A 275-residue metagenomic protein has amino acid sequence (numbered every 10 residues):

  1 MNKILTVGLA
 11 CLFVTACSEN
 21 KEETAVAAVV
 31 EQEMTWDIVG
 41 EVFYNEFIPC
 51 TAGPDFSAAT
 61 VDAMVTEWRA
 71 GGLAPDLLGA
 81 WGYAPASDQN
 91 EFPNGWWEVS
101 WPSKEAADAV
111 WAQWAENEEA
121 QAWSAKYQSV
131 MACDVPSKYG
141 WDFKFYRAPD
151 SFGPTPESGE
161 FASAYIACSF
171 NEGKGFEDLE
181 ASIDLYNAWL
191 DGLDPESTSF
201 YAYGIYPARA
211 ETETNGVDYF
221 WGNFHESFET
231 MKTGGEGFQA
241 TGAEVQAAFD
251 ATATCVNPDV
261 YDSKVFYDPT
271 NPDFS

Functional and structural regions predicted by a protein language model:
M1, S18-E19: Generic N-terminal leader/processing signal
N2-A10: Sec-dependent signal peptide recognition, specifically the positively charged N-region followed immediately by
F13-A16: C-terminal motif of bacterial Sec signal peptides marking the signal peptidase cleavage site
E19-W96, S100-S275: Short S/T/G/P-rich N-terminal loop/turn motif that feeds into the first structured element of a domain
